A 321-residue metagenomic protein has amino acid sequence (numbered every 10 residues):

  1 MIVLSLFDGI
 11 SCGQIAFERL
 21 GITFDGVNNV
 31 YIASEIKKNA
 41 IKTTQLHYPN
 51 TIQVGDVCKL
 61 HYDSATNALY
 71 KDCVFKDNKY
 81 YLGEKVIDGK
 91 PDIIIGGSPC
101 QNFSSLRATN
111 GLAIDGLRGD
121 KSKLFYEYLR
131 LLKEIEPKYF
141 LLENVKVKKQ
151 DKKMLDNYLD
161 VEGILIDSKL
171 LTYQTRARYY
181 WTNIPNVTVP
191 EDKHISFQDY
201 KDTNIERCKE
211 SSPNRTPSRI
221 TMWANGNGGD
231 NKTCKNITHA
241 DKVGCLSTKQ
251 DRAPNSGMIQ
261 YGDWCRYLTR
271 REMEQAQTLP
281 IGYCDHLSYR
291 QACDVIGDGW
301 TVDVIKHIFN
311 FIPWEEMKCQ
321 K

Functional and structural regions predicted by a protein language model:
M1, L6-I15, E35, Y179 (+6 more regions): Class I S-adenosyl-L-methionine
M1-G9, A33-S34, I93-G97, C245-S247: Short, hydrophobic/glycine-enriched beta-strand segments
V3-H61: SAM cofactor-binding core of SAM-dependent methyltransferases, primarily the Rossmann-like beta-alpha-beta module
G9, A33-E35, D56, Y128 (+2 more regions): Active-site beta-strand/loop signature of hydrolases that rely on acidic residues for catalysis
I15-R19, L46, R130-K133, H307-N310 (+1 more regions): Short, well-ordered alpha-helices that flank and scaffold nucleotide-derived cofactor binding pockets
D63-I93, S98-Y267: Class I S-adenosyl-L-methionine
L124, Y128, Q277, Y289-C293 (+2 more regions): Catalytic phosphate/metal-binding cores of nucleic-acid and nucleotide-processing enzymes, i.e., regions that mediate
Q260-H286: FAD-binding beta-loop-beta segment adjacent to the flavin cofactor pocket
